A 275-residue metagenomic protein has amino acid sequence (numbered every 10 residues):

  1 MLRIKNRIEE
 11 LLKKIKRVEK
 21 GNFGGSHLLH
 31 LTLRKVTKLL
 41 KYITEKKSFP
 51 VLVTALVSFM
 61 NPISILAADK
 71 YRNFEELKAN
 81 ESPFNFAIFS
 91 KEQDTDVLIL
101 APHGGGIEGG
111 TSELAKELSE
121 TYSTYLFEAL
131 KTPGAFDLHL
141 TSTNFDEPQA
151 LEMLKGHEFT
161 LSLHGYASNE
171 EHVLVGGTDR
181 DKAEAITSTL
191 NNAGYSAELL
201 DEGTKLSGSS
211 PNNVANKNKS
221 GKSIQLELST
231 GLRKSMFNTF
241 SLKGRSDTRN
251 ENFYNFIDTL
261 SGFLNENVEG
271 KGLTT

Functional and structural regions predicted by a protein language model:
M1-T44: N-terminal secretory signal peptides that target proteins for export/translocation
E9, K13-K16, G24, P50 (+2 more regions): Compositionally biased, low-structure terminal segments
K16, K35, V53, I65-L66 (+1 more regions): N-terminal cationic amphipathic segment used for targeting or macromolecule association
L28, L33, L40, V51 (+2 more regions): Generic signature of intrinsically disordered, low-complexity, basic-rich segments and short cationic peptides
K47-I63: Sec-dependent N-terminal signal peptides of Gram-positive bacterial secreted proteins and lipoproteins
L66-T274: N-terminal catalytic or cofactor-binding beta/alpha core of small enzyme domains
